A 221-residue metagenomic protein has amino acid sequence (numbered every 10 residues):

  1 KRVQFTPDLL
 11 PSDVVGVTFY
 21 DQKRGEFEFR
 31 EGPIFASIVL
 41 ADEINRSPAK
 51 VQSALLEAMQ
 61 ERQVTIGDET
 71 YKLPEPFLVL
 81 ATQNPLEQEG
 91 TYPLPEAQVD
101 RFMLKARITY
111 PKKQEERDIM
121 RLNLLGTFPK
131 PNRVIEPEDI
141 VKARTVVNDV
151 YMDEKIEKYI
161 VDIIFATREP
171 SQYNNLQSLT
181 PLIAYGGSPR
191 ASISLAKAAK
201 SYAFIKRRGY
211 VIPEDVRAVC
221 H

Functional and structural regions predicted by a protein language model:
K1-K23: AAA+/P-loop NTPase substrate/partner-engagement loops
D8, E31-P33, P74, N175-G186: Glycine/charge-rich, flexible interdomain linkers and switch-proximal surface loops that mediate coupling
L9-L10, K112-E115, E169-Y173: Proline-centered turn/helix-capping motifs that create local helix->coil transitions or kinks
Y20-L40: Conserved alpha-helical scaffold flanking the Walker A/P-loop in AAA+ ATPase domains
D21-E26, E43-V51, M59-V150, K200-Y202: Canonical AAA+ ATPase core
N123-H221: Basic, amphipathic alpha-helical bundle interface domains used for macromolecular binding and assembly
